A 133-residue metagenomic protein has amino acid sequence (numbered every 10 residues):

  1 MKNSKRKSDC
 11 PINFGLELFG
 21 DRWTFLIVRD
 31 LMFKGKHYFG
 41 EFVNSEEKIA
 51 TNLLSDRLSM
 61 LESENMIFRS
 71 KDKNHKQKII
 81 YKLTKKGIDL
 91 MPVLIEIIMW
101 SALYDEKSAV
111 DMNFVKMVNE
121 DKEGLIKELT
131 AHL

Functional and structural regions predicted by a protein language model:
M1, P92-L133: C-terminal regulatory/oligomerization modules of transcriptional regulators
M1-C10: A detector for short, charged/polar N-terminal pre-domain segments
K5-R6, G15, D30, N65-K71 (+2 more regions): Short, contiguous, well-ordered secondary-structure segments
C10-A50: N-terminal helix-turn-helix DNA-binding core of bacterial DNA-binding proteins
G20, K73-E96: Basic, amphipathic "hinge/linker" alpha-helix immediately C-terminal to the N-terminal HTH DNA-binding motif
F33, S63, M99-A102: Residues at helix-coil transition
G40, S59, I79: Residues within the helices of the helix-turn-helix
S45-K76: Canonical helix-turn-helix DNA-binding module
